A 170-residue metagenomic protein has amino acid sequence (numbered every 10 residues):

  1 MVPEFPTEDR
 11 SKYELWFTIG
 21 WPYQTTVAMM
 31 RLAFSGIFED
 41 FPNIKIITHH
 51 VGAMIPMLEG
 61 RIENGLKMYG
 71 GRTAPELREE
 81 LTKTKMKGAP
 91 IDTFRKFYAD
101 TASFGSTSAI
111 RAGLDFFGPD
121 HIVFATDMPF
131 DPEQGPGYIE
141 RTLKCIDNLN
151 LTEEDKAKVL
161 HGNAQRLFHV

Functional and structural regions predicted by a protein language model:
M1-D92, T107-I122: Histidine/acidic residue-rich metal-binding segments in metalloenzymes
S35-G36, I44, A53-M54, Y98-V123 (+1 more regions): Mid-to-C-terminal alpha-helical segments outside catalytic/metal-binding sites
I91-A99: Short, basic, glycine/proline-bearing loop/turn elements
